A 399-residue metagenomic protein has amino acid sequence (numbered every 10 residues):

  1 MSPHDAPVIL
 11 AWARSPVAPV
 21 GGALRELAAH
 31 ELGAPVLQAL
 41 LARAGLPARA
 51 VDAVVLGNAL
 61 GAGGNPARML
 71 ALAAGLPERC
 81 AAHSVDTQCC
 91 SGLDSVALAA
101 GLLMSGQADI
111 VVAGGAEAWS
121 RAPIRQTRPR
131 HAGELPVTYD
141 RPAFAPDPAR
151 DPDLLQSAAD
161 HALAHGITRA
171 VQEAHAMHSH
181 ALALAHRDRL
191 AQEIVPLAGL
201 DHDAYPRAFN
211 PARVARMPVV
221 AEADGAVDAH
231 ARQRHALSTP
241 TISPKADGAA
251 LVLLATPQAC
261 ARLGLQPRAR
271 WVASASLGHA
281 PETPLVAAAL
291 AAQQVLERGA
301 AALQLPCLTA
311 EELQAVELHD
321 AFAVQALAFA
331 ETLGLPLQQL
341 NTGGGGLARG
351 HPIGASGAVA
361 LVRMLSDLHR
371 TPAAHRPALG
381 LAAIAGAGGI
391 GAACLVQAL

Functional and structural regions predicted by a protein language model:
M1-A29, V220-Q294, V362, P372-L379 (+2 more regions): Condensing-enzyme catalytic core mediating Claisen C-C bond formation in acyl metabolism
R14, E26, A34, V171-R262 (+1 more regions): N-terminal extracellular/periplasmic Venus flytrap/periplasmic-binding protein-like
R25-C90, D94-L103, Q107-I110, A116-E134 (+2 more regions): Conserved beta-ketoacyl condensing-enzyme motif
A29-A44, P66, L70, S95 (+6 more regions): Short, well-ordered amphipathic alpha-helical segments that serve as non-catalytic structural scaffolds within diverse
Q38-A50, H161-G166, C260-P267, Q293-Q314 (+2 more regions): Phosphate/pyrophosphate-binding loops at sites that engage ATP/ADP/AMP, CoA/4′-phosphopantetheine, polyphosphate
G57-D109, A149-D153, R213-P244, E331-M364 (+1 more regions): Conserved catalytic cysteine-centered active-site region of acyl-thioester-dependent Claisen-condensing enzymes
V272, G278-A348: Active-site pocket-lining segment
